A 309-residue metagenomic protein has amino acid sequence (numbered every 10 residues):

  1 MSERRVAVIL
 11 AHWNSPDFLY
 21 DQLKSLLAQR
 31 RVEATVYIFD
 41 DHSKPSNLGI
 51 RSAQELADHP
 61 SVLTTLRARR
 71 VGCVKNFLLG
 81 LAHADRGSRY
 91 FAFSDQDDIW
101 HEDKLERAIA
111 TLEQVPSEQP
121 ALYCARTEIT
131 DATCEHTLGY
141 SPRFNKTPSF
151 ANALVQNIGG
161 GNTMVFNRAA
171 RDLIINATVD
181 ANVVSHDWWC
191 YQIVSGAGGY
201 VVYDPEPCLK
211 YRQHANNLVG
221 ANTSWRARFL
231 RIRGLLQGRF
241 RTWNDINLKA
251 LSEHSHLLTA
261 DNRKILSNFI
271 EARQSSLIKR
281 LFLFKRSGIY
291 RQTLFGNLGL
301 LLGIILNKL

Functional and structural regions predicted by a protein language model:
M1-T223, I305-K308: Nucleotide-sugar donor-binding/catalytic module of glycosyltransferases that assemble extracellular/cell-envelope
V183, W189, R212-L309: C-terminal subregions of glycosyltransferases and related glycan-biosynthesis enzymes
